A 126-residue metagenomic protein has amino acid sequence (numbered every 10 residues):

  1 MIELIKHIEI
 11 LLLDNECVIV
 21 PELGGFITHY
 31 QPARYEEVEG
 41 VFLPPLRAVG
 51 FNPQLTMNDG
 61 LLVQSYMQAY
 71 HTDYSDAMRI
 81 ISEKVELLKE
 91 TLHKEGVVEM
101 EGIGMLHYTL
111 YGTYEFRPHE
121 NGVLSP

Functional and structural regions predicted by a protein language model:
M1-P126: Cytosolic/nucleoplasmic/matrix-facing N-terminal domains/tails of membrane-anchored or organelle-targeted proteins
